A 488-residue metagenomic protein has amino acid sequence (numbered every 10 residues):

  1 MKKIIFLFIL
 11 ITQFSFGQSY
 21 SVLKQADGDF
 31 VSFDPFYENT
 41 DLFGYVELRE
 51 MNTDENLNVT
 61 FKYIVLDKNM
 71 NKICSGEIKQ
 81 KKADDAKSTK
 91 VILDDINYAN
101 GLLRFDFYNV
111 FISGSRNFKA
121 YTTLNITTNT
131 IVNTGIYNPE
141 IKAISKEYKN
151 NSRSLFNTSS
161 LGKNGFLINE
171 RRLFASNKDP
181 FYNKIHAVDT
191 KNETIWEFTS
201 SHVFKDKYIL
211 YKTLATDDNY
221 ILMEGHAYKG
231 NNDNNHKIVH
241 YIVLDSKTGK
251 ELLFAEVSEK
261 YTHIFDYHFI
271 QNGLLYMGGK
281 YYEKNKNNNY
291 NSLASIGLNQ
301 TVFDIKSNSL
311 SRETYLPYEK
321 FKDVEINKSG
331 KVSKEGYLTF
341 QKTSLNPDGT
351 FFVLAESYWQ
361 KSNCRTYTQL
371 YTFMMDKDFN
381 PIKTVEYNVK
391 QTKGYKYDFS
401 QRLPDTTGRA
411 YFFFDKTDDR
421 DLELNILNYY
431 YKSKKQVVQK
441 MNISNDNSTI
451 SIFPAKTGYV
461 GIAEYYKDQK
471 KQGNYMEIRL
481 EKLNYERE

Functional and structural regions predicted by a protein language model:
I4-F14: Sec-dependent N-terminal signal peptides
Q18-E488: Secretory-pathway ectodomains
